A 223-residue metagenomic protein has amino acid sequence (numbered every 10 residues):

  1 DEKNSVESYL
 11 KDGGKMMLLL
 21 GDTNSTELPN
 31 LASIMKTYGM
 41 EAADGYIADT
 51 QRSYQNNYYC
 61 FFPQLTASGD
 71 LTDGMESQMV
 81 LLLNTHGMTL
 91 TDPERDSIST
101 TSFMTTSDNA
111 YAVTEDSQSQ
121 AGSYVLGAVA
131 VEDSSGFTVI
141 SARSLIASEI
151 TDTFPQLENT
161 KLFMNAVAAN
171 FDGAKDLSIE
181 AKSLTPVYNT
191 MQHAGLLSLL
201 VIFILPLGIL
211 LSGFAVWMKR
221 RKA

Functional and structural regions predicted by a protein language model:
D1-K175: Acidic, S/T/G-rich, low-cysteine, solvent-exposed domains in lumenal/extracellular/periplasmic regions of secretory
N56-P63, L177-V187, K219-R221: Noncatalytic linker/hinge segments flanking ATPase motor cores
L145, E149-D152, A174-L199: Short, aromatic-rich amphipathic segments at membrane interfaces that lie adjacent to a transmembrane helix or signal
L184-A223: C-terminal signal-anchor/stop-transfer transmembrane helix together with its immediate cytosolic, Lys/Arg-enriched
